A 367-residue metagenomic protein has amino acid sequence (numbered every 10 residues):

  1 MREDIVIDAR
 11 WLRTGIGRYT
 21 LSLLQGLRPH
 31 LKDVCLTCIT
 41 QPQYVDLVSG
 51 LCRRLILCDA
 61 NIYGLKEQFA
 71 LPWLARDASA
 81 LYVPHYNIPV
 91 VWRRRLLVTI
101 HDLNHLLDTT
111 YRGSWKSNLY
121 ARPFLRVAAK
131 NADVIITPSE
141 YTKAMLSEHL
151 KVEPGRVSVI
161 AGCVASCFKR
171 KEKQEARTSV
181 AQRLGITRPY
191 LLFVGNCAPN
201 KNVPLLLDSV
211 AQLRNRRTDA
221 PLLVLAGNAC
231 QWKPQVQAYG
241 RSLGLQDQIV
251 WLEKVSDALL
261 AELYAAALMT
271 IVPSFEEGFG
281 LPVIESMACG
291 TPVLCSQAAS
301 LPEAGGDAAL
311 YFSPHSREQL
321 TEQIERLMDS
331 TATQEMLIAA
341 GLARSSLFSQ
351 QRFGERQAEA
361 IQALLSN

Functional and structural regions predicted by a protein language model:
M1-N367: Carbohydrate transferase catalytic cores enriched for Leloir-type hexosyltransferases
